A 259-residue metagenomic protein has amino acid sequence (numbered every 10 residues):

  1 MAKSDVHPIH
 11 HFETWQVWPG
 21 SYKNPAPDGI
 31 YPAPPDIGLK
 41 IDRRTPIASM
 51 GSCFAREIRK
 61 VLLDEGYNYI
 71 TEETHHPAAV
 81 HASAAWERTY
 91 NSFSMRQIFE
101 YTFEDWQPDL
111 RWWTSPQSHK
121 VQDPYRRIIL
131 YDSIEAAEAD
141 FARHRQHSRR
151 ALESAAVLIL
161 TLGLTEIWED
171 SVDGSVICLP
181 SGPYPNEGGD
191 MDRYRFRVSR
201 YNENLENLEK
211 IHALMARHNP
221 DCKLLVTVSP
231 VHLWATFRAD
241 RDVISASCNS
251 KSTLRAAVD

Functional and structural regions predicted by a protein language model:
M1-D259: Extracellular glycan-modifying ectodomains
